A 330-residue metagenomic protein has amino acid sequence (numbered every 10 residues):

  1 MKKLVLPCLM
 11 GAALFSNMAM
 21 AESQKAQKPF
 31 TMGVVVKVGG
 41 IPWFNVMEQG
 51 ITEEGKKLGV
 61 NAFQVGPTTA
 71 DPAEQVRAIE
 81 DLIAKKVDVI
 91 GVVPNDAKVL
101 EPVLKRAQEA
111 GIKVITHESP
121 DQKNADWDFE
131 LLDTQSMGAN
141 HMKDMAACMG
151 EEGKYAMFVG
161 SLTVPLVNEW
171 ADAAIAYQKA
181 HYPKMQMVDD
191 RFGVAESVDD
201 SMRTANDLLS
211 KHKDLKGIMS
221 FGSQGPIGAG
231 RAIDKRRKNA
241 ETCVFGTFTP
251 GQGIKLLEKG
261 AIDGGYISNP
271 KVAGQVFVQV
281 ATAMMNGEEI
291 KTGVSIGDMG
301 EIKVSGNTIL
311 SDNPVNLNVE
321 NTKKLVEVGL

Functional and structural regions predicted by a protein language model:
M1-L4: Positively charged n-region of N-terminal signal peptides that target proteins for export
L6-P7, A21: Intrinsically disordered and other compositionally biased segments
P7-S16: Bacterial N-terminal signal peptides
A13, A21-L330: A residue-level marker of the well-folded mature domains of exported/periplasmic proteins
